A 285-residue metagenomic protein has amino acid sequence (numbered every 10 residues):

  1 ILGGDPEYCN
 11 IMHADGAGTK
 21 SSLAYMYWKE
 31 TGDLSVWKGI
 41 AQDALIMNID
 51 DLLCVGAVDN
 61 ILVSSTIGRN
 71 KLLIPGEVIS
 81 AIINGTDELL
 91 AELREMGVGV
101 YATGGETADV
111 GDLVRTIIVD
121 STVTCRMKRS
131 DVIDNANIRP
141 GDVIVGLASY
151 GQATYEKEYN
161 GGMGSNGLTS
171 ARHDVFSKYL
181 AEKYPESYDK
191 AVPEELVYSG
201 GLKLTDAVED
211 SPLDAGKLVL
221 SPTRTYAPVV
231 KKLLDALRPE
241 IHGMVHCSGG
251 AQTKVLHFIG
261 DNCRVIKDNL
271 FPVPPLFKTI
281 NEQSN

Functional and structural regions predicted by a protein language model:
I1-N285: Helix-biased detector of long, well-ordered alpha-helical tracts
